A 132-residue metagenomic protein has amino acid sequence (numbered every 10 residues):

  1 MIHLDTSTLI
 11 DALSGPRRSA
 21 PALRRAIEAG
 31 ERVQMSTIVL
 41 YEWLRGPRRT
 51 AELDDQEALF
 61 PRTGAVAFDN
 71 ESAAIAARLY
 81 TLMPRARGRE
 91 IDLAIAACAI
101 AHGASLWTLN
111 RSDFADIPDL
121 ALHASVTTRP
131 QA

Functional and structural regions predicted by a protein language model:
M1, A96, I100-A132: Acidic, PIN/NYN-like endoribonuclease modules and their adjacent C-terminal/linker elements
M1-M35, R45-A58, R129-A132: Short, well-structured N-terminal submotif of metal-dependent ribonuclease cores
T8-L9, V39, S72, A94-I95 (+1 more regions): Alpha-helix capping/helix-boundary segments
L9-I10, Y41-L44, A115, H123: Nucleotide phosphate-binding site architecture
A20, S36, L40, L53-Q56 (+2 more regions): A general structural signal for well-ordered alpha-helical segments in protein cores
L59-P61, I117-P118: Short, structured coil segments at secondary-structure junctions
T63-L109: Active-site neighborhoods of divalent-metal-dependent phosphate/nucleic-acid chemistry enzymes
